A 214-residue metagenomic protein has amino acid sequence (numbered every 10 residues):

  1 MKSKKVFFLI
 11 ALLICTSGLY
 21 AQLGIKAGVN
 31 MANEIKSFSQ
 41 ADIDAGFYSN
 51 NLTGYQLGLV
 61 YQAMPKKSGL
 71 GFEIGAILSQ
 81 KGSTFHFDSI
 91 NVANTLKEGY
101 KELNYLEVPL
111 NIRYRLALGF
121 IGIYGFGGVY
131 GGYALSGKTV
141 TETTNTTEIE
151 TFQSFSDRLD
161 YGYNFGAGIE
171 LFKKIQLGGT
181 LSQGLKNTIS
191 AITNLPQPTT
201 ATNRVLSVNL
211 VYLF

Functional and structural regions predicted by a protein language model:
L19, A63-K67, L116-G119, L171-K173 (+1 more regions): Outer-membrane beta-barrel strand-turn architecture
A21-Q62, F120, A134, T143 (+1 more regions): Short glycine/proline- and aromatic-enriched beta-strand/turn motifs that initiate or cap beta-hairpins
L23, S68-F72, F120, K173-G179: Repeated loop/turn-to-beta-strand initiation elements of outer-membrane beta-barrel proteins
G24, Q40-T95: Glycine- and aromatic-enriched membrane insertion/assembly motifs of diderm outer-membrane and organelle channel
V29-N33, A63, L78-G82, E107 (+4 more regions): Transmembrane beta-strands of outer-membrane beta-barrel pores
E34-S49, G82-L103, L135-D157, N187-A201: Flexible, solvent-exposed loop segments that connect beta-strands
N51-Y55, E102-V108, L159-Y163, T202-L206: Residues that define the transmembrane beta-barrel architecture of outer-membrane proteins
K173, T200-F214: Outer-membrane beta-barrel "beta-signal"
